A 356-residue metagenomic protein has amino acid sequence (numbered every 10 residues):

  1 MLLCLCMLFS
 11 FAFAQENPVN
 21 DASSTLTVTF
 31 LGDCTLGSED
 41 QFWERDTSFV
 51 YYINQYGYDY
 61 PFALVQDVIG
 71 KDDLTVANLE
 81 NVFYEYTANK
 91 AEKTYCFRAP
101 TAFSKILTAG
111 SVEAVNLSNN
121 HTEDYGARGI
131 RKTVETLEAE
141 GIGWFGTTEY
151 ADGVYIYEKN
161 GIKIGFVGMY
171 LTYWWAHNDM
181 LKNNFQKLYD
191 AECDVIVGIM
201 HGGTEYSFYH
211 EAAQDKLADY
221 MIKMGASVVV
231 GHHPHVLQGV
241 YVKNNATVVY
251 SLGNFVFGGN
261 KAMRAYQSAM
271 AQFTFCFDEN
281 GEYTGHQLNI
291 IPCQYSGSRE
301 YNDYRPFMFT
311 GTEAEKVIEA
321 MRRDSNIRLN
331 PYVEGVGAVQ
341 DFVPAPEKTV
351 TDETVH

Functional and structural regions predicted by a protein language model:
M1-S10: Bacterial N-terminal signal peptides
Q15-H356: Acidic, metal/ion-coordinating pockets
